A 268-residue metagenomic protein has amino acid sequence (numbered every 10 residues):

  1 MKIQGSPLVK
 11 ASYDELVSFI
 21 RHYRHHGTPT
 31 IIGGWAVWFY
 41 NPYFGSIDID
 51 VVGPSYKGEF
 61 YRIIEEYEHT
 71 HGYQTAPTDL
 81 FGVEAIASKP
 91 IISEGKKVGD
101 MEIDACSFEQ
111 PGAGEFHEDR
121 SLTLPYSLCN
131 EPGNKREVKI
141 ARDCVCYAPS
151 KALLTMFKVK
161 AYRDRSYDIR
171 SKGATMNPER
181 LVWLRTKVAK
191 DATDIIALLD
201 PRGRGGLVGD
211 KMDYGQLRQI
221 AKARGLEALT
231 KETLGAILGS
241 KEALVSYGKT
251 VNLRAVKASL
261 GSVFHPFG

Functional and structural regions predicted by a protein language model:
M1-G268: Compositionally biased terminal segments of proteins
